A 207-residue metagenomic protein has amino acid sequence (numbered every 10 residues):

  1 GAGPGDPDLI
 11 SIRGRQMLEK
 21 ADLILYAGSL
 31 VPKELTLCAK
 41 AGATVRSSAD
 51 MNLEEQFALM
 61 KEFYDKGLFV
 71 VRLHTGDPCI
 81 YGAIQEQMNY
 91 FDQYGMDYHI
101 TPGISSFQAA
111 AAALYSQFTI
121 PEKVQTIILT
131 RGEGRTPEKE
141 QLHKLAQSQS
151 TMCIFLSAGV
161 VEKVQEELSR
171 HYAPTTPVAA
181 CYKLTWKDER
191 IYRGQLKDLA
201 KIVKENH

Functional and structural regions predicted by a protein language model:
G1-P7, I12-T101, A109, A200 (+1 more regions): Class I S-adenosyl-L-methionine
D6, D77-S148, R190-K197: Class I SAM-dependent methyltransferase SAM-binding "motif I" and its flanking Rossmann-like core
R15, L37, E62, F118-I120 (+2 more regions): Short secondary-structure boundary/capping segments
G28, A49, P102-I104, R131-E133 (+1 more regions): Residues at the C-termini of beta-strands that transition into short coil/loop
P32-L35, F107, E138, V161-E162: Short, well-ordered alpha-helical microsegments
E55, D65-V70, N89, T126 (+1 more regions): A contiguous loop/helix-start segment that scaffolds small-molecule binding in enzyme catalytic cores
